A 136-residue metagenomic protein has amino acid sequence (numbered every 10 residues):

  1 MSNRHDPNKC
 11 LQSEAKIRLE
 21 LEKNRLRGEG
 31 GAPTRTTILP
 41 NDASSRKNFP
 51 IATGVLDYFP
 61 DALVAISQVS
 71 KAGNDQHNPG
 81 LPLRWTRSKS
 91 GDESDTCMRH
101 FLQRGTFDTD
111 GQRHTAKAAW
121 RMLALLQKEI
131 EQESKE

Functional and structural regions predicted by a protein language model:
S2-E136: Intrinsically disordered, low-complexity regulatory regions that flank transcription factor DNA-binding cores
